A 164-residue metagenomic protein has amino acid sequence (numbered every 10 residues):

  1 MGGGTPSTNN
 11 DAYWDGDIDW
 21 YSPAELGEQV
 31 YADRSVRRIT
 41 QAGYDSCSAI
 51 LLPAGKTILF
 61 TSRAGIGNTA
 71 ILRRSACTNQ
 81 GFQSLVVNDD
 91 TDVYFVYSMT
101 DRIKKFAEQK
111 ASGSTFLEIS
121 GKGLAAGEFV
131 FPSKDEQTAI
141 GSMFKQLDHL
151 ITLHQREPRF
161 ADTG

Functional and structural regions predicted by a protein language model:
M1-G164: Feature detects amphipathic, helix-rich regulatory segments
